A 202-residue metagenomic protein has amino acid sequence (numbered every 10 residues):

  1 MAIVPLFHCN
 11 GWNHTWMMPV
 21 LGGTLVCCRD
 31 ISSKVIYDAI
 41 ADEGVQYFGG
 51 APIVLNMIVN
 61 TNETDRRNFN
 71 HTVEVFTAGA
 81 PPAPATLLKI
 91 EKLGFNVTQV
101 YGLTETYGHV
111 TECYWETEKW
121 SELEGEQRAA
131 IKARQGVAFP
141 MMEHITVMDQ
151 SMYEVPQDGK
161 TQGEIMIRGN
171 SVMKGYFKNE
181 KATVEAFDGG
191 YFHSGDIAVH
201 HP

Functional and structural regions predicted by a protein language model:
M1, F7, I165-M166: Short, well-ordered beta-strand segments
M1-I3, N13-H14, G22-G23, R66 (+1 more regions): Conserved adenylate-forming
F7-Q46, T61: Conserved AMP-binding/adenylation subdomain of ANL enzymes
V20, D42-G50, V59-A130, H144 (+1 more regions): Gly/Ser/Thr-rich phosphate-binding loop
S32, I53-L55, P82, V172: Alpha-helix capping/helix-boundary segments
K34-Y37, R66, V184: Short hydrophobic/charged patches on amphipathic alpha-helices used for structural packing and interfaces
G108, Q135, M141-I145, G163: Change "...and in nucleic-acid phosphodiester-cleaving endonucleases..." to "...and in nucleic-acid processing enzymes
Q135-V137, E154-D158, E164-P202: Conserved ATP-binding/catalytic segment of the ANL
